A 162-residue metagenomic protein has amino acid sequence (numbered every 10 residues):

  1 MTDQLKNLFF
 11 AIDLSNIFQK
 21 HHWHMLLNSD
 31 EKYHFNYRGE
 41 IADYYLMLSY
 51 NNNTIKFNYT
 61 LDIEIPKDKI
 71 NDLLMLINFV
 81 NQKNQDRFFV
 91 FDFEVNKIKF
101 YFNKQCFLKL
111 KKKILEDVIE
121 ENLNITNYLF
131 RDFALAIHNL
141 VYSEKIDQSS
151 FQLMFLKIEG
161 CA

Functional and structural regions predicted by a protein language model:
M1-N16: Terminal, regulation- and interaction-focused segments at domain boundaries
T2-D3, N58-P66, L115, I119: Short histidine-centered catalytic/ligand-binding loop motif
A11, I70, A134, Q148-F151: Alpha-helix initiation and N-capping motif
N16, H21-D62: Ser/Thr-rich, low-complexity intrinsically disordered terminal regions
I63-Q105: Short, internal acidic amphipathic alpha-helical interface segments that mediate docking to partner proteins
D72-Q85, K112-Y142: Ampiphathic alpha-helical segments that act as solvent-exposed interaction surfaces
Y101-D117: Short acidic, glycine/Ser/Thr-rich loop/turn "cap" segments at secondary-structure junctions
I137-A162: Short, highly charged C-terminal tails/helix-capping segments
